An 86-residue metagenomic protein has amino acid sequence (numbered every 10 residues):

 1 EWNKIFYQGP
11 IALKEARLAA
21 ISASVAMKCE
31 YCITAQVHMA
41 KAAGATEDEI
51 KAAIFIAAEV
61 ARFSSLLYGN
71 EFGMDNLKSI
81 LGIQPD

Functional and structural regions predicted by a protein language model:
E1-A16, Y68-D86: Acidic, glycine/proline-rich low-complexity segments that act as flexible tails and inter-domain linkers
N3-F6, A20, V37-K41: Amphipathic alpha-helical segments within well-ordered protein domains
A12-L13, E30, E47: Alpha-helix N-cap/helix-initiation sites
E15-S24, K51-E59: Alpha-helical scaffold segments that form or flank carboxylate-/histidine-based iron centers
A19, A23-A35: Short, thiol/selenol-centered motifs that function as redox-active sites or metal-ligating centers
Y31-T34, H38, R62-L66: Charged/polar positions within long, soluble alpha-helices
T34-E49: Iron-sulfur (Fe-S) cluster-binding segments and ferredoxin-like electron-carrier domains, especially [2Fe-2S]
A53-N76: C-terminal structural segments of small proteins and small subunits
